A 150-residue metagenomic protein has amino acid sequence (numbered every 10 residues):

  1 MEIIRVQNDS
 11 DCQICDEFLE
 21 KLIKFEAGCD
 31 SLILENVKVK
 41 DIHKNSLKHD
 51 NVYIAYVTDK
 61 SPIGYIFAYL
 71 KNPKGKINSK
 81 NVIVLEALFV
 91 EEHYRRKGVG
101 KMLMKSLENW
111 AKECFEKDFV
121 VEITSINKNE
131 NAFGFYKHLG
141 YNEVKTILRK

Functional and structural regions predicted by a protein language model:
M1-E17: A short beta-loop-alpha structural element at the N-terminal edge of CoA-dependent acyl/N-acetyltransferase catalytic
I23-H43: Conserved GNAT-fold acetyl-CoA-binding loop/helix
K44-A55, V84: A short helix-loop-beta-strand connector motif used in the catalytic cores of GNAT acetyltransferases and, in some
D50-I66: Conserved beta-hairpin
S61-L70, V84, F89: Conserved beta-strand in the GNAT
E91, M102-F119, N142: Conserved acyl-CoA
R95, S106, K117-A132, R149-K150: Conserved beta-strand-loop-alpha-helix junction that forms the acyl-donor binding cleft
K101, E113, S125-T146: Conserved active-site alpha-helix within GNAT-family acetyltransferase domains
